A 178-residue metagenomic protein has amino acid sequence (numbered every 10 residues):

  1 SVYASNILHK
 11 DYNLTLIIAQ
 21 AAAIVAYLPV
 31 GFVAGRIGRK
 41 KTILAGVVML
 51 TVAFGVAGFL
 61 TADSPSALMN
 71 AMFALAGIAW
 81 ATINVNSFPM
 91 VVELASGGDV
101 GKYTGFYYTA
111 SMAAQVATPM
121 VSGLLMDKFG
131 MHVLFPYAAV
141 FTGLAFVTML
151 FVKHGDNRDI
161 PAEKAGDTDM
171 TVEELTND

Functional and structural regions predicted by a protein language model:
S1-N13: Short amphipathic helix-loop junctions that connect adjacent transmembrane helices in Major Facilitator Superfamily/SLC
A26-R39, M126: Helix-to-loop junctions at the C-terminal end of transmembrane segments in multipass secondary transporters
R36-V48: Cytoplasmic membrane-interface "Motif A"-like loop-to-helix N-cap segments of 12-TM Major Facilitator Superfamily
M49-D63: C-terminal ends and interior cores of transmembrane alpha-helices in multi-pass membrane transporters/permeases
T82-S96: Intracellular juxtamembrane helix-capping segments at the cytosolic ends of symmetry-related transmembrane helices
G97-Y107: Loop-to-transmembrane helix entry/capping segments in MFS-fold secondary transporters and related SLC/MFSD carriers
L124-T142: A membrane-interface helix-boundary motif in multi-pass transporters
A139-D169: Multi-pass alpha-helical transporter architecture, strongest for 12-TM Major Facilitator/SLC carriers used
